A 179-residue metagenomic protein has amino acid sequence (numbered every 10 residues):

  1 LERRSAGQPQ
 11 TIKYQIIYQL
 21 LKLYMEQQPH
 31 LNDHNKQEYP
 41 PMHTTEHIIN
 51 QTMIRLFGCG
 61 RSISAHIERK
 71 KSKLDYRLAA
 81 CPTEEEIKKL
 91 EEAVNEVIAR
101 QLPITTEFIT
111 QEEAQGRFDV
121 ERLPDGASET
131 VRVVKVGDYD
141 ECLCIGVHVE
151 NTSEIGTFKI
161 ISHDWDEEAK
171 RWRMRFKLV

Functional and structural regions predicted by a protein language model:
L1-R4, T11-V179: Active-/binding-site microenvironments in catalytic and ligand-binding cores
